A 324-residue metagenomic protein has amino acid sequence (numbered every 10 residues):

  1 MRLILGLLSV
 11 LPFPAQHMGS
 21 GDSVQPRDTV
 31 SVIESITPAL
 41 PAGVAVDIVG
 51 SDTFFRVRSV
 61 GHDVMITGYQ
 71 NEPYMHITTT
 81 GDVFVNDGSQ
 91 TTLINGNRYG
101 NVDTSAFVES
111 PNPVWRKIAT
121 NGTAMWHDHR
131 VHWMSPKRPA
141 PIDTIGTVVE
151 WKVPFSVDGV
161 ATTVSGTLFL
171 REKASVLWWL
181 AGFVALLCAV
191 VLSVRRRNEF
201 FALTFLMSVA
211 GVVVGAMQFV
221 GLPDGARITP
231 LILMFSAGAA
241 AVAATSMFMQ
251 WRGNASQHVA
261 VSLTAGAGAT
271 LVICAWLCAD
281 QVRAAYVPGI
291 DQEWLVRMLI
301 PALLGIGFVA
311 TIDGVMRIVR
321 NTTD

Functional and structural regions predicted by a protein language model:
L3-P12: Sec-dependent N-terminal signal peptides
F13-E172: Soluble extramembrane regions of membrane proteins in the secretory/endomembrane system
N95-Y99, L192-R197, A310: Noncatalytic linker/hinge segments flanking ATPase motor cores
S105-I118, F200-F219, V259-G266: A broadly tuned preference for mixed-charge, low-complexity surface segments
W115, W126, W133, W151 (+4 more regions): A residue-identity detector for tryptophan
F169-G182, D291-L299: Juxtamembrane/start-of-transmembrane alpha-helix segments at the extracytoplasmic/lumenal side of membrane anchors
A174-P230, F235, R252: Core alpha-helical transmembrane segments of integral membrane proteins
V220-D324: Generic detector of multi-pass transmembrane helix bundles and their immediately adjacent loops in polytopic membrane
